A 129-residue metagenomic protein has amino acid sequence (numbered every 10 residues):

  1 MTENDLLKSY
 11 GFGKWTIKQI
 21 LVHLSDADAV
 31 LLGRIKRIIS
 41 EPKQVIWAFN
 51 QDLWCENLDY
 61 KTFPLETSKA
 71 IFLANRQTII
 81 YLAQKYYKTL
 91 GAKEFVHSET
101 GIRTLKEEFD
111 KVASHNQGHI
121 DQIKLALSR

Functional and structural regions predicted by a protein language model:
M1-L6: N-terminal first-folded block
L7-Q51, I80, E94-R129: Short, contiguous alpha-helical
C55-A92: Acidic/histidine-rich alpha-helical segments that form the ligand environment of transition-metal centers
